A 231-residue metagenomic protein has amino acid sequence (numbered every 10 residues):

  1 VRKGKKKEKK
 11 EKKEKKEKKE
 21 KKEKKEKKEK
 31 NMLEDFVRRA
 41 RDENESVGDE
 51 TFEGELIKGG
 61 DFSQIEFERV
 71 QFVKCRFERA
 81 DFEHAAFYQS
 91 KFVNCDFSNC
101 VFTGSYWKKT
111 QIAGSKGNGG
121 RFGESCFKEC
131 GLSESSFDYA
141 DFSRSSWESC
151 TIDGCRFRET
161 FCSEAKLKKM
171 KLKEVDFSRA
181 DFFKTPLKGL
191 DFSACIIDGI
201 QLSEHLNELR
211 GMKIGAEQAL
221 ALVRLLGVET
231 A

Functional and structural regions predicted by a protein language model:
R2, K27-A231: Tandem repeat scaffolds
G4-K28: Long, low-complexity Q/N-rich tracts
